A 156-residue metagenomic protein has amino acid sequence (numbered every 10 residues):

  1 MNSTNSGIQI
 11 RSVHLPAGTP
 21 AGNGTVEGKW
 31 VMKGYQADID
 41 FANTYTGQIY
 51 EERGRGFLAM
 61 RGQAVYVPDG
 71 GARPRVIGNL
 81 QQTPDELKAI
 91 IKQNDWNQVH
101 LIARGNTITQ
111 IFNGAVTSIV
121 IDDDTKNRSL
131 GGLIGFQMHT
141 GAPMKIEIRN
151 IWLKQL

Functional and structural regions predicted by a protein language model:
M1-L156: Carbohydrate-interacting regions of secretory-pathway proteins
